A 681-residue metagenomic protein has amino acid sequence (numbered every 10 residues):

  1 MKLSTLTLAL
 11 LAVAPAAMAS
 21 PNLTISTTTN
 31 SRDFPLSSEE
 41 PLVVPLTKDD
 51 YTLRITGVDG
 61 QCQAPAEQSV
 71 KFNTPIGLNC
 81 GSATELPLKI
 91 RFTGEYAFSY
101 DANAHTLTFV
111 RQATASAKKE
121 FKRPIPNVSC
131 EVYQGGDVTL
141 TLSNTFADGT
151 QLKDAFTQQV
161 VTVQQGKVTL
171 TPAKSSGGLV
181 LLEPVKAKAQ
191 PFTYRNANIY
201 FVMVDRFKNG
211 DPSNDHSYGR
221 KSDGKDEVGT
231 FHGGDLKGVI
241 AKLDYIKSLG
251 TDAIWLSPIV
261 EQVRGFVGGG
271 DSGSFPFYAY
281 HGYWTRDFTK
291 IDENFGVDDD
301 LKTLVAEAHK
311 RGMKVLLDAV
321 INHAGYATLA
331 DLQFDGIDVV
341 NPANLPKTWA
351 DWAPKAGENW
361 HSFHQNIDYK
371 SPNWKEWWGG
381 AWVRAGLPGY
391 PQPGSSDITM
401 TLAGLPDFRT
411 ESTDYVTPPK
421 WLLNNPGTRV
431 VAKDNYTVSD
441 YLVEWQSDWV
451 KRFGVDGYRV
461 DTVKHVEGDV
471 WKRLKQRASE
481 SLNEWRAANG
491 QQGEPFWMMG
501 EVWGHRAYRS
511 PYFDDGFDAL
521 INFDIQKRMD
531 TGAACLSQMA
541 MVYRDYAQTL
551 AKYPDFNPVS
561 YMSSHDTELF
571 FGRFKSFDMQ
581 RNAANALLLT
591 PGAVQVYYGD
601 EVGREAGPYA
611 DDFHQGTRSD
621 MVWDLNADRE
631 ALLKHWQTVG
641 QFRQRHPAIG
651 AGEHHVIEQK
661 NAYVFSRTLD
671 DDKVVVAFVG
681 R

Functional and structural regions predicted by a protein language model:
M1-M18: Gram-negative bacterial Sec-dependent N-terminal signal peptides
T29-L46, V163-V168: Short, solvent-exposed S/T- and G/P-enriched segments that are highly enriched in secreted/extracellular and lumenal
L42-T52, V58-D59: Short Pro-Gly-centered beta-turn/loop motif in secreted/extracellular proteins
T47-D49, G94, D148, G652: A glycine-anchored, Pro-Gly-centered beta-turn/N-cap motif
V58-H105: Structured interaction patches on ligand/partner-binding surfaces of diverse proteins
S116, K122, S129-K167, P172-G178 (+11 more regions): Active-site-proximal helices and loops of the catalytic beta/alpha 8
P191-A197, F207-D448, R452-F453, L474 (+4 more regions): Substrate-binding/active-site clefts of carbohydrate-active enzymes
Y553-K575: Active-site clefts of carbohydrate-active enzymes
